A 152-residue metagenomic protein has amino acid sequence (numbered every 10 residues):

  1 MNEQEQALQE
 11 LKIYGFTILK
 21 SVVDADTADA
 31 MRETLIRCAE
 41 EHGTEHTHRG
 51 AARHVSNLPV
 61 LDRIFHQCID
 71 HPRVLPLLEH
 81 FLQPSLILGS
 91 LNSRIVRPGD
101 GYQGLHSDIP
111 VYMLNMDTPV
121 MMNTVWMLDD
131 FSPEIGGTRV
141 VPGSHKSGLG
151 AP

Functional and structural regions predicted by a protein language model:
M1-Y14, L19-M116: Non-heme Fe(II)-dependent double-stranded beta-helix
D100-P152: Catalytic core of non-heme Fe(II) oxygenases with the double-stranded beta-helix
